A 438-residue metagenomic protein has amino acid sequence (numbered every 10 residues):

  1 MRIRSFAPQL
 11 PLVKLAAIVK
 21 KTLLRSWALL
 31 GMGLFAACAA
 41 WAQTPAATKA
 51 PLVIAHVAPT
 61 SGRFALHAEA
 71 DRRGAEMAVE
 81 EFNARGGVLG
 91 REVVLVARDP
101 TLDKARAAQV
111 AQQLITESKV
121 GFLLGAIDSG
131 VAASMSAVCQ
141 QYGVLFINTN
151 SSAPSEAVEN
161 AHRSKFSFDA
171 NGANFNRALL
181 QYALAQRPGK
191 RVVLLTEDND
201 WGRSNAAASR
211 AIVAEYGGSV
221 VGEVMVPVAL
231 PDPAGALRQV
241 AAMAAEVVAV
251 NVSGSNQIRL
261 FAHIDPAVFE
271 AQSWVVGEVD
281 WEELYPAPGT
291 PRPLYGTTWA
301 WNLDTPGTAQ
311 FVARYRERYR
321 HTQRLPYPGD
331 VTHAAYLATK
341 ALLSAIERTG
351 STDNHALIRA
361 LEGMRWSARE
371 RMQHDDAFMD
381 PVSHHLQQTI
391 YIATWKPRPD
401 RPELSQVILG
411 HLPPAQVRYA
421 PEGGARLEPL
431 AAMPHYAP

Functional and structural regions predicted by a protein language model:
R2-I3, L15-A17, L23, F35 (+1 more regions): Extracytosolic ligand-binding ectodomains
